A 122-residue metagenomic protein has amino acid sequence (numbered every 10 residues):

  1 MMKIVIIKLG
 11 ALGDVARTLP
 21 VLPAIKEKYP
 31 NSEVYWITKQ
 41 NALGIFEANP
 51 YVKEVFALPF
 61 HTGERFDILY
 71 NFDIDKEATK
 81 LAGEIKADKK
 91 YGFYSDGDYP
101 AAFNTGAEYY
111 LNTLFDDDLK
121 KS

Functional and structural regions predicted by a protein language model:
M1-S122: Catalytic machinery of carbohydrate-active enzymes, primarily nucleotide-sugar-dependent glycosyltransferases
